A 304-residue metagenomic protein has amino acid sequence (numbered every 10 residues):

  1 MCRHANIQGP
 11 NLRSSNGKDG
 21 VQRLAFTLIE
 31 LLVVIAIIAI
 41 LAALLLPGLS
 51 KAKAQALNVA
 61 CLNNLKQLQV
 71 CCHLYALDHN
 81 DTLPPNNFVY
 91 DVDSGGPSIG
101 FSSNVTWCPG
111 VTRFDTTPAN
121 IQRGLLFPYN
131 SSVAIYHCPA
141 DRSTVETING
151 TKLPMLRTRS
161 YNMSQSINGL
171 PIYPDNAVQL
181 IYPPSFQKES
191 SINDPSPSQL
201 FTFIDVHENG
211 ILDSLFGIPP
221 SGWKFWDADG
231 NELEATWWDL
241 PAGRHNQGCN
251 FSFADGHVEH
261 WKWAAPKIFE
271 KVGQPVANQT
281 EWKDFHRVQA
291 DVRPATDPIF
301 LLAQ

Functional and structural regions predicted by a protein language model:
M1-F26: N-terminal leader/signal peptides at the extreme start of proteins
K18, K53, E259-W261: N-terminal processing/targeting junctions
Q22-K53: N-terminal single-pass transmembrane signal-anchor helix
A25, A56, A265: Alpha/beta-hydrolase active-site loop signature
L44, K53-N64: Juxtamembrane interface helices immediately C-terminal to a transmembrane segment
V59-Q304: Short, well-structured segments within or immediately adjacent to enzyme catalytic domains that line ligand-binding
